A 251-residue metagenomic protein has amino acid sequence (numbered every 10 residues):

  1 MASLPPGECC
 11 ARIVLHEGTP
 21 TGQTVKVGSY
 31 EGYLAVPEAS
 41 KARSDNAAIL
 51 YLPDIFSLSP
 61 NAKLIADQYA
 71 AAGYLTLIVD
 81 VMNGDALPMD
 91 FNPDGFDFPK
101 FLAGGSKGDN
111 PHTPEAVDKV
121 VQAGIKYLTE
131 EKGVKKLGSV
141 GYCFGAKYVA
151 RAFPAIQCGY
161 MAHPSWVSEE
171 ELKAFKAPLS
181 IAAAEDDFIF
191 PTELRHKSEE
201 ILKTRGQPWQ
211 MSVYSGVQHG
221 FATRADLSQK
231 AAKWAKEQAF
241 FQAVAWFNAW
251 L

Functional and structural regions predicted by a protein language model:
M1-L251: N-terminal cap/leader regions of alpha/beta-hydrolase-fold enzymes, predominantly small-molecule hydrolases
